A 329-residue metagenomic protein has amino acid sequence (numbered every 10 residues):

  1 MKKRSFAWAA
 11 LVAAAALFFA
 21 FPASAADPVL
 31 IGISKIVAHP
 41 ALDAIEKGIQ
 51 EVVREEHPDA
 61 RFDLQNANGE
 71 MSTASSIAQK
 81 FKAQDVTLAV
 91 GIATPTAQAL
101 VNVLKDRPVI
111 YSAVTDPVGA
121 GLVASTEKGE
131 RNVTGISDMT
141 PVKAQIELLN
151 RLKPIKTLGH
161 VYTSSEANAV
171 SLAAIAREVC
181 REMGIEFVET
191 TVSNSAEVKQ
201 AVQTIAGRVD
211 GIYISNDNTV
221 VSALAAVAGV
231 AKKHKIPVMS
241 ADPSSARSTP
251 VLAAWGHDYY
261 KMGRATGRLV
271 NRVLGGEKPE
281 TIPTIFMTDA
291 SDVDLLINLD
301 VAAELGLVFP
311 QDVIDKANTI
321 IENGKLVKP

Functional and structural regions predicted by a protein language model:
K2-S5, A25-P329: Short hydrophobic alpha-helices and adjacent helix-cap/hinge residues
A9-A20: Bacterial N-terminal signal peptides
